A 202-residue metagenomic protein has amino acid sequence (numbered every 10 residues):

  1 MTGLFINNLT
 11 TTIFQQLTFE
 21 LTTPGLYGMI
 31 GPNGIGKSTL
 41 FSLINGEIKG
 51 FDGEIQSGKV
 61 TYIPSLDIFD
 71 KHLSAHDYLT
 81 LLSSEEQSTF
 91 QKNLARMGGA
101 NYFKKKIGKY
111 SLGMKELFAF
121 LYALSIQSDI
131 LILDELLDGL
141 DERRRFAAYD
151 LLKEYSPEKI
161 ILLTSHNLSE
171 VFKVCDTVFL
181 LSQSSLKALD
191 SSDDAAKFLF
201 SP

Functional and structural regions predicted by a protein language model:
I30-P32: The feature captures the beta-strand-to-loop junction immediately N-terminal to the Walker
N45: Helix-to-loop junction immediately C-terminal to a conserved catalytic motif
L66, K71-T89: Q-loop/switch helix immediately C-terminal to the Walker
N93-S111: Conserved ABC nucleotide-binding domain
F120: Hydrophobic anchor residue at the start of the ABC signature
D134, D141: ABC-family nucleotide-binding domains
N167-K173: Conserved H-loop
S185-P202: Conserved beta-strand-loop-alpha-helix hinge in the C-terminal portion of ABC ATPase nucleotide-binding domains
